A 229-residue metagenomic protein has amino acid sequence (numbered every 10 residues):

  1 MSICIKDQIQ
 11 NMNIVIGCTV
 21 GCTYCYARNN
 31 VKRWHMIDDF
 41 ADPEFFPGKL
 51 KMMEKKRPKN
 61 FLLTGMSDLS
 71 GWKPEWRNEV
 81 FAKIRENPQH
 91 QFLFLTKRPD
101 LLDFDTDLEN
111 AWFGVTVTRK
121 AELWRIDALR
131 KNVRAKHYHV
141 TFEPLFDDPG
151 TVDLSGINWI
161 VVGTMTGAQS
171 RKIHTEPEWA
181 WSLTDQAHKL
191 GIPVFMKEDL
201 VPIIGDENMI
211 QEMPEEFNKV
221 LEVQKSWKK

Functional and structural regions predicted by a protein language model:
M1-I9, F146, T151-K229: Auxiliary Fe-S-binding modules of radical SAM enzymes
M1-W112, K120-R134, P149-L154: Conserved Radical SAM active-site core
F61-L63, F92-F94, F113-V115, Y138-F142 (+2 more regions): Hydrophobic faces of well-ordered beta-strands that scaffold small-molecule active sites in alpha/beta enzyme cores
S67, R98-D100, V117-R119, P144-F146 (+2 more regions): Active-site-proximal loop/turn and secondary-structure-junction residues that shape catalytic pockets, frequently
W72, F142, E176-P177: Nucleic-acid endo/exonuclease domains
E86-F92, R134-H137, T184-V194: Structural alpha-beta junctions
T118, E122, I173-E176: Short capping loops/turns at secondary-structure boundaries
